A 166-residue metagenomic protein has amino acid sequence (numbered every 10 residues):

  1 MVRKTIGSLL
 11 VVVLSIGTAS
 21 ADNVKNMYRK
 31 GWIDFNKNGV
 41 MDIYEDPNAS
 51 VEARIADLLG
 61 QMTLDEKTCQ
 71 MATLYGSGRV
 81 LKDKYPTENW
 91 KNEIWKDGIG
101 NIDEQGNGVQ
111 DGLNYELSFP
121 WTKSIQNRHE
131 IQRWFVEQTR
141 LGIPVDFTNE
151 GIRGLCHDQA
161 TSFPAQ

Functional and structural regions predicted by a protein language model:
V2-V11: Sec-dependent signal peptide recognition, specifically the positively charged N-region followed immediately by
V11-A19: Hydrophobic h-region of N-terminal signal peptides that target proteins for export in Gram-negative bacteria
D22-Q166: N-terminal beta-rich core of secreted/periplasmic extracellular enzymes
